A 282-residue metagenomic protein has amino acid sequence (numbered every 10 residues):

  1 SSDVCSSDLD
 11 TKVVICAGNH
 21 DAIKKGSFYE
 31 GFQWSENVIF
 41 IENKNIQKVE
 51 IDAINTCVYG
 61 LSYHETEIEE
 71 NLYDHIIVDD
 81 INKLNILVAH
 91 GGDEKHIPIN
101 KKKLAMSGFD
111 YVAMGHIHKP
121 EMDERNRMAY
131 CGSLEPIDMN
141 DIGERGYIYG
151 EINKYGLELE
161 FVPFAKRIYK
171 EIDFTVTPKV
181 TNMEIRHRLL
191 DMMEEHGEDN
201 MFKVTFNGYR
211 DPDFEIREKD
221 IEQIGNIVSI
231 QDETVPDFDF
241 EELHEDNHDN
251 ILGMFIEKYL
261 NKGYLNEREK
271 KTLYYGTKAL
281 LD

Functional and structural regions predicted by a protein language model:
S1-S6: Short, small-residue-biased leader/transition segments that mark boundaries at the very start of proteins
S7-M139, E144-G146: His/Asp/Glu-rich metal-coordinating catalytic cores of metallo-dependent phosphodiesterases/hydrolases acting on
G60, Y149-I152, F206: Hydrophobic side chains in beta-strands
P120-I185: A conserved active-site cap/scaffold subdomain adjacent to cofactor or substrate pockets
L157-D282: Accessory, non-catalytic peripheral segments of nucleic-acid enzymes
